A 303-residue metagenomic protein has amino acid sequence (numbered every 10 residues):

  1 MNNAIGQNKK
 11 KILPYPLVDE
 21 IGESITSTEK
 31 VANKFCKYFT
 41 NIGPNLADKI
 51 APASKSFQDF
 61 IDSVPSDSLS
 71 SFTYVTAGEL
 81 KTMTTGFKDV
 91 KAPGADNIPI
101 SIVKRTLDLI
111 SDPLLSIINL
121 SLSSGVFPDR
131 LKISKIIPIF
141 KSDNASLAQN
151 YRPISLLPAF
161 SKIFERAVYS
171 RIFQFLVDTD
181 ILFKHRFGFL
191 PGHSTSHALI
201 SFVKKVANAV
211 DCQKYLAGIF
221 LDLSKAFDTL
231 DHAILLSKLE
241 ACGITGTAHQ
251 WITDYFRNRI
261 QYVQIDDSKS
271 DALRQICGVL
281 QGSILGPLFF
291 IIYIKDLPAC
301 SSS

Functional and structural regions predicted by a protein language model:
N2, F173, V203-N208, I294 (+1 more regions): Generic structural signal for well-ordered alpha-helical scaffold segments
N2-N150, I163, K269: Surface-exposed loop/turn segments and immediately adjacent short secondary-structure elements within folded domains
I50-L80, V126, L131, K135 (+3 more regions): Active-site-proximal segment of RNA-dependent polymerases
V90-I98, L147-L156, H197-S237: Conserved catalytic palm subdomain of right-hand nucleotidyl-transferase polymerases, strongest for RNA-directed enzymes
R105-D112, S116, L120, K162 (+5 more regions): Short, residue-level hotspots on alpha-helical faces of the histone-fold and other alpha-helical interaction modules
V168-R186, P287-S303: Active-site palm subdomain of RNA-directed nucleic acid polymerases
L223-S303: Conserved polymerase palm-domain catalytic core
